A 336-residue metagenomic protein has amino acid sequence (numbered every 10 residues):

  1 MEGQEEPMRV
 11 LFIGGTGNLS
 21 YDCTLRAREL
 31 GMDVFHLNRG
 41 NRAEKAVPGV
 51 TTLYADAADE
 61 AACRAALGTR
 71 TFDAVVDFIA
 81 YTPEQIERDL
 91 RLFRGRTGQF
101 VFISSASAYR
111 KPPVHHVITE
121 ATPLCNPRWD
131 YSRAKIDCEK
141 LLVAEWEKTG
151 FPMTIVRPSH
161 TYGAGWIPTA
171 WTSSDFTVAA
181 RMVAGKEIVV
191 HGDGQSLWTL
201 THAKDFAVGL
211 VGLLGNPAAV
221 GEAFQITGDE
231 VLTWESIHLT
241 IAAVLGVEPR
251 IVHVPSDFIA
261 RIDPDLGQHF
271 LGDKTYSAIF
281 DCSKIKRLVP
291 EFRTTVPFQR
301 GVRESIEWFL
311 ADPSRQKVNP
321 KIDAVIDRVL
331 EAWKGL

Functional and structural regions predicted by a protein language model:
V10-L30: N-terminal Rossmann NAD(P)H-binding glycine-rich loop of SDR-like oxidoreductase domains
N41-G98, F102, A108-R110: NAD(P)H-binding glycine-rich loop region in Rossmannoid oxidoreductase-like domains and their noncatalytic homologs
A106-H115, D130, T161-G165, W171: Conserved catalytic-site region of short-chain dehydrogenase/reductase
R128-I155: Active-site Tyr-X1-5-Lys
K148-L197, I241: NAD(P)-dependent short-chain dehydrogenase/reductase
A170-V178, H191-L214, G221-E222, R300: Substrate-positioning beta->alpha
G212-L271, C282, R287, E304 (+1 more regions): Mid/C-terminal beta-alpha module of Rossmann-like enzyme folds, strongest in SDR-family dehydrogenases/epimerases
V296-L336: Amphipathic terminal alpha-helices
